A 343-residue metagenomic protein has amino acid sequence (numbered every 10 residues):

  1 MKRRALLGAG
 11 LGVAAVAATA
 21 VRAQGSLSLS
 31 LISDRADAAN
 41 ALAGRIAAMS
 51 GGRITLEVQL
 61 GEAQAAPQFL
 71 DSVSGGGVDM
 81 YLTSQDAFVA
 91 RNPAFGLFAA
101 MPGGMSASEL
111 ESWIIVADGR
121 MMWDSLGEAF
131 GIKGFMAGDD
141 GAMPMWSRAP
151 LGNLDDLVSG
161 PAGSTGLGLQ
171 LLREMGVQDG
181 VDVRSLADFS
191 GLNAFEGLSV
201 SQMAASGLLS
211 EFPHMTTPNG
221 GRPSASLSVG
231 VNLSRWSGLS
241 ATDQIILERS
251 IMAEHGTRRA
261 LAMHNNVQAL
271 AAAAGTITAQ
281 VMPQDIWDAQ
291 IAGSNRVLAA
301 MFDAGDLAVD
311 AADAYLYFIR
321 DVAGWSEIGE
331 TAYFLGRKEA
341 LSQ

Functional and structural regions predicted by a protein language model:
K2-G8: N-terminal export leaders
G8-V16, A23-E109, G127-E128, K133-Q343: N-terminal secretory/targeting leader peptides
E109-D124: A gly/proline- and charged-residue-enriched helix-loop-helix capping module
